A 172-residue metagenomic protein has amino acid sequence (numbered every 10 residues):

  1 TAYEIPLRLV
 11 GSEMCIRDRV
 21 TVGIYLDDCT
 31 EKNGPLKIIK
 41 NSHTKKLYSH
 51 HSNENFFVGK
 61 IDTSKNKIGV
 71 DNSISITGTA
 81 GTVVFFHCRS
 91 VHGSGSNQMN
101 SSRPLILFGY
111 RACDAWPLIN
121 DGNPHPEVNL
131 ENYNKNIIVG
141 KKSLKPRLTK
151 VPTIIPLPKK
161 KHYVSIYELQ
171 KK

Functional and structural regions predicted by a protein language model:
T1-G11, I16: Single conserved hydrophobic/aromatic residue that forms the stacking wall/gate of nucleotide- or nucleobase-binding
S12, F56-V70, N100-S102, N120-V128: Short, surface-exposed loop/helix-turn segments at secondary-structure junctions that function as lids/hinges flanking
E13, R17-E31, T77-G78, G109-A112: Short, conserved beta-strand element in jelly-roll/cupin
R19-T21, L36, V83, R103-L105: Structural motif
V22-C29, L47-F56, K161-K172: Short N-terminal helix-initiation segments at or just after the protein's N-terminus
C29-V91, G95: Double-stranded beta-helix
S90-K172: Non-heme Fe(II)/2-oxoglutarate
